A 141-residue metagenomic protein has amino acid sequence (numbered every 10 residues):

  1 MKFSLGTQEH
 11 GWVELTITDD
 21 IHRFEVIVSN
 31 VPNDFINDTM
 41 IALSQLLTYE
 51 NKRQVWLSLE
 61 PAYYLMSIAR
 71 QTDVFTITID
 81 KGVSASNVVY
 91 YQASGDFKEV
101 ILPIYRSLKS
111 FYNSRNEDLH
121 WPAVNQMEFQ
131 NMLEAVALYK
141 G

Functional and structural regions predicted by a protein language model:
M1-Q8, A42-L47: Short linear motifs in intrinsically disordered
M1-S4, E14-N30, N51, L59-R70 (+4 more regions): N-terminal intrinsically disordered, cationic/polar leader segments that include organellar targeting peptides
T7-W12, Y139-K140: N-terminal intrinsically disordered, low-complexity segments enriched in P/E/S/T
D19, L65-G141: Long protein-protein interaction modules used by eukaryotic assembly/scaffold proteins
H22-Q54: Negatively charged, low-complexity tracts enriched in Asp/Glu with abundant Ser/Thr
L46-P61, N113, E117-D118: A short, charged
